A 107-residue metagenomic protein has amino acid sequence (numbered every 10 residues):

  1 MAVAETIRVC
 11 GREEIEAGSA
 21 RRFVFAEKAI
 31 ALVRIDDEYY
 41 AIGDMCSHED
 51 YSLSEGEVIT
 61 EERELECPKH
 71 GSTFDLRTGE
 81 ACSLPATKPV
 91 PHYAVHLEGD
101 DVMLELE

Functional and structural regions predicted by a protein language model:
M1-E64, D75-L76, P89-E107: N-terminal pre-ligand scaffold of iron-sulfur
H70-T73: Detector for the c-type heme attachment site
A86: Short, charge-rich binding segments
